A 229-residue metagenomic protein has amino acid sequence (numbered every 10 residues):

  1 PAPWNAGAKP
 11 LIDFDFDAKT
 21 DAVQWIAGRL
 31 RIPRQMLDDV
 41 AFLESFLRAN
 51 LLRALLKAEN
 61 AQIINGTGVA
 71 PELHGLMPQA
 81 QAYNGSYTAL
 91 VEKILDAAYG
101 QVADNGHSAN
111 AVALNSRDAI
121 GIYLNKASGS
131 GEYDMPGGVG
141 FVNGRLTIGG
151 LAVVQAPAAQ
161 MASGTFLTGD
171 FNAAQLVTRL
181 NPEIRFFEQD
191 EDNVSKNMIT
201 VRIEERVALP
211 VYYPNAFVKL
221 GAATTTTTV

Functional and structural regions predicted by a protein language model:
P1-H107, D134, G140-F141, L146 (+2 more regions): Acidic/polar, low-complexity extended loops/arms that serve as protein-protein interfaces in large oligomeric shells
D13-R29, D38-A41, S45-A54, S128-V229: Sequence/fold signature of self-assembling virion shell proteins
L30-R31, V112-L114: Short, aliphatic-rich beta-strand segments
Q35, R117-D118: Alpha-helix/helix-capping structural signal
A58-I63, A119, L176-R179: Charged, low-complexity, helix-prone segments enriched in Lys/Glu/Asp/Gln
N110-A113, A119: Extended C-terminal subregions enriched in glycine
A119-S128: Short active-site loop/helix that positions an aromatic residue
